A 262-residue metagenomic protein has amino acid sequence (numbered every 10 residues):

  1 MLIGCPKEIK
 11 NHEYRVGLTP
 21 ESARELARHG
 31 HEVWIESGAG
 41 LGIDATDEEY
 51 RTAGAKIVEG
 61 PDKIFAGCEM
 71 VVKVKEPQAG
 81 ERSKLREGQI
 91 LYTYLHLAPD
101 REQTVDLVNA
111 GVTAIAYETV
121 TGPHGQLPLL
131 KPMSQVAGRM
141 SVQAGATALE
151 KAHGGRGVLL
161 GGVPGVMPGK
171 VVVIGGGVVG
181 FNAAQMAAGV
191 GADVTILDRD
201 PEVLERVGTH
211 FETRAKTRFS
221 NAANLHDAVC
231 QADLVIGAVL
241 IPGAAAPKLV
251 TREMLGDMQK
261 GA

Functional and structural regions predicted by a protein language model:
L2, E8, A79-K170: Glycine/serine-rich phosphate-binding loop and adjoining beta1-alpha1 elements at the start of nucleotide-handling
L2-A110: An N-terminal-biased, well-structured beta-alpha scaffold segment characteristic of Rossmann-like dinucleotide-binding
P6-A45, A152-L240: Glycine-rich phosphate/diphosphate-binding loop of Rossmann-like nucleotide-binding domains
E36-S37, G60-P61, Y94-H96, A116-T121 (+2 more regions): Short beta->alpha connector loops at strand-helix junctions that form conserved, small/polar/Pro-enriched
T52-V58, K73-K75, K151-G157, A215-N221 (+1 more regions): Short gly/ser/thr-rich secondary-structure transition/capping motifs
G60, A223-D227, V250-M254: Short acidic active-site motifs
I64-A66, L85, H226-D233, L255-M258: A short, aliphatic-rich alpha-helical micro-motif
A262: Glycine-centered, small-residue-biased loops immediately flanking beta-strands in adenine/cofactor-binding cores
